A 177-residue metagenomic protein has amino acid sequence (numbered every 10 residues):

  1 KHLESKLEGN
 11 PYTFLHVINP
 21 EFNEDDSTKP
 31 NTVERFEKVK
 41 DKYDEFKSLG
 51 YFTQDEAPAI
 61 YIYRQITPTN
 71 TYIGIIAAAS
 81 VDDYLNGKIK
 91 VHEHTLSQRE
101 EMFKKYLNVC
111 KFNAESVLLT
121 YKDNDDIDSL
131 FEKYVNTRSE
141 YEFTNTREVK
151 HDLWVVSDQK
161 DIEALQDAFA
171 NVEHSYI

Functional and structural regions predicted by a protein language model:
K1-V135: N-terminal extension/subdomain marker
L118-Y121, T144, W154-V155, I177: Broad hydrophobic/π-residue packing in well-ordered secondary structure
E132-K160: Glycine-rich phosphate-binding "P-loop"
V155-I177: Active-site beta-strand/loop microenvironment that shapes enzyme catalytic pockets
